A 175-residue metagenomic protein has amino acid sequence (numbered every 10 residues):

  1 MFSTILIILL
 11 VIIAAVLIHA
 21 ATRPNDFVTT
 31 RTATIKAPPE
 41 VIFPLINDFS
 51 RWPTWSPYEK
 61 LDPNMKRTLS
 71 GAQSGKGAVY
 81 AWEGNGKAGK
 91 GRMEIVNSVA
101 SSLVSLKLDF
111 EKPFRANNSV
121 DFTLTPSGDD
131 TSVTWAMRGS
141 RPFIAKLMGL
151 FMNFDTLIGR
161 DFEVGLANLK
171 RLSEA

Functional and structural regions predicted by a protein language model:
S3-Q73: Hydrophobic ligand-binding cavity/cleft-lining segments
R23-N25, A72, N85-K87, K112-A116 (+1 more regions): A generic structural micro-feature
V28-T30, A88-M93, R115-V120: Short, surface-exposed coil-to-beta transition loops
P39, I46-W52, R92, D121 (+1 more regions): Extracytoplasmic/secreted envelope proteins and their assembly/folding machinery, especially bacterial periplasmic
K66-R67, K170-A175: Short, highly charged C-terminal tails/helix-capping segments
L69-K76, N97-V99: Flexible, solvent-exposed loop/hinge segments and secondary-structure transition points
G77-N85, S105-E111: Short beta-strand segments that buttress and anchor functional surface loops
V96-N97, L103-V164, L169-R171: Beta-strand/loop substructures that line and gate deep hydrophobic ligand-binding cavities in soluble
